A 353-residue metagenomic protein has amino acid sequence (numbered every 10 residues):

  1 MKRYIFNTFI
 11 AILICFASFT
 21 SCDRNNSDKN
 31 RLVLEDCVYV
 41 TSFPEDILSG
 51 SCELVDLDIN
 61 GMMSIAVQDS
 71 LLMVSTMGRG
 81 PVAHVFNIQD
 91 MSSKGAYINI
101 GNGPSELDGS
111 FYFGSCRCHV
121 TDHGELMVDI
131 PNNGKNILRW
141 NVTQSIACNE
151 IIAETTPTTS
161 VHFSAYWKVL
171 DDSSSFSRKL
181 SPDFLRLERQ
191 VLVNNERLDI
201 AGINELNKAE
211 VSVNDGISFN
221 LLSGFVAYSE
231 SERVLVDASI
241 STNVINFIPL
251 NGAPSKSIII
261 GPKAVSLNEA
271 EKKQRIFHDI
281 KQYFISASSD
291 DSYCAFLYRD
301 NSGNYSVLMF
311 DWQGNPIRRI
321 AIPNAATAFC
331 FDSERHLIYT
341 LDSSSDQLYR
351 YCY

Functional and structural regions predicted by a protein language model:
S18-S21: C-terminal motif of bacterial Sec signal peptides marking the signal peptidase cleavage site
L32-N60, N315: A short helix->beta-strand "capping" segment at the edge of beta-propeller domains
S51-V82, A295-R299: Beta-strand-rich domains and repeat architectures in extracellular enzymes and scaffolds, especially beta-propellers
G61-V67, G114-H123, A165-D172, S218-E232 (+3 more regions): Structural signature of eukaryotic scaffold interfaces centered on beta-propeller domains
S92-L126, T155-P157, P323-A326: Blade-loop segments of beta-propeller domains
P104-E106, A264-K272, N315-D332: Conserved blade-ending motifs and adjacent loop-strand segments that build the rim/top face of beta-propeller domains
N133-S173, S177: Asp-box/WD-like beta-propeller blade repeats and closely related beta-sheet repeat scaffolds
I276-F310: Loop/turn-rich, solvent-exposed surfaces of beta-rich toroidal or solenoidal domains
